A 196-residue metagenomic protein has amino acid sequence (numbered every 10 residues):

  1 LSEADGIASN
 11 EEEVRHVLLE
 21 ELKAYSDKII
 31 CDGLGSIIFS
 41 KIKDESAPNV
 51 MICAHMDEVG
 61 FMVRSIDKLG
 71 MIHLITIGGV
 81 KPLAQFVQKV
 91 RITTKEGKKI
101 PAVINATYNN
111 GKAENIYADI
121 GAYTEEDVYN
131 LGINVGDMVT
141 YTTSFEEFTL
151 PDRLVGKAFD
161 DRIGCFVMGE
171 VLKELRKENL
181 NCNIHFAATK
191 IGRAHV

Functional and structural regions predicted by a protein language model:
L1-H195: N-terminal hydrophobic/helix-forming segments and targeting peptides
